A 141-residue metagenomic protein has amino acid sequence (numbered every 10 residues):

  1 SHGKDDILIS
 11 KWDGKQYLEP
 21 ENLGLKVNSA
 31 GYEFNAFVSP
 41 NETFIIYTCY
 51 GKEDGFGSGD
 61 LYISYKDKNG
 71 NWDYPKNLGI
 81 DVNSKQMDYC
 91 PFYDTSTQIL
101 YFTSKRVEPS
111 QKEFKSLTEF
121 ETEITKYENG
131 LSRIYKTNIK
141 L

Functional and structural regions predicted by a protein language model:
S1-L141: Short, conserved micro-motifs composed of acidic
